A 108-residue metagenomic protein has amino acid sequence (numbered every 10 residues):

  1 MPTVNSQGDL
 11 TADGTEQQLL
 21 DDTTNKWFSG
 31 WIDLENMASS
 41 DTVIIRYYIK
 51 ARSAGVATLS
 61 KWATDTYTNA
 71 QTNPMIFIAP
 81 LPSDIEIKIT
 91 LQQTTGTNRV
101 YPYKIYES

Functional and structural regions predicted by a protein language model:
M1-G14, T24, M37, Q93-S108: C-terminal interaction-tip segments
G8, T58-N69: Solvent-exposed serine/threonine-rich low-complexity stretches and specific carbohydrate-binding patches
D13, S40-T42, D84: Glycine-centered loop/turn motifs
E16-Q17, A54-K61: Tryptophan-centered short beta-strand motifs
E16-Q18, W31-E35: Short secondary-structure capping micro-motifs at structural edges
Q17-D21, Q71-P80: Exposed aromatic-hydrophobic patches
N25-I32, I78-Y101: Noncatalytic modules at the cell exterior or secretory-pathway interfaces, chiefly beta-strand-rich lectin/adhesion
S40-A54: Short, surface-exposed beta-strand/strand-loop-strand elements in extracellular ectodomains
